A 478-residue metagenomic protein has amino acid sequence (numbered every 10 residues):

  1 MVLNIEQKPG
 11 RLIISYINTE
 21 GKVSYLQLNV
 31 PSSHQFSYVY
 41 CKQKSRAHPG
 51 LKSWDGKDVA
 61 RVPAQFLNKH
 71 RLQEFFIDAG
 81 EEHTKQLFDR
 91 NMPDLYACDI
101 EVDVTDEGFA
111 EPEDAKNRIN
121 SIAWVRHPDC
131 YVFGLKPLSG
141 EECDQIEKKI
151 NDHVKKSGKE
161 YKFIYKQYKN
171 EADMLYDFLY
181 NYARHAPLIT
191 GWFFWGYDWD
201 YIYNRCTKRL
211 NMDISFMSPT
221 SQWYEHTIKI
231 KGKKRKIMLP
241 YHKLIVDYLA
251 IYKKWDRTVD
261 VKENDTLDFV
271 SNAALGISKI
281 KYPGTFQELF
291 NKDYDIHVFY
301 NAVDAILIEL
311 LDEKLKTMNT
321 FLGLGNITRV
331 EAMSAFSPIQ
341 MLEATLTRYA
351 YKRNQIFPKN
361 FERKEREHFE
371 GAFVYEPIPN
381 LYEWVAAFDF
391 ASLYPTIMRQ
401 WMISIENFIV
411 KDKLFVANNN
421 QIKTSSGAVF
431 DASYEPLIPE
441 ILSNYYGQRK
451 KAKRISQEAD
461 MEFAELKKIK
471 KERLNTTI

Functional and structural regions predicted by a protein language model:
L3-Y40, D78, E82-L188: Conserved RNase H-like, two-metal-ion catalytic cores of nucleic-acid enzymes
C41-N91: Non-catalytic propeptide/linker segments at domain boundaries
F76, E81, L87-E107, I214-G232 (+2 more regions): Extended, Lys/Arg-enriched charged tracts that mediate electrostatic binding to polyanionic substrates
T105-G108, F133-G134, W199-D200, K254-D256 (+6 more regions): Short helix/loop capping segments that flank catalytic or ligand/cofactor-binding pockets
L135-K262: Conserved DEDDh/DEDDy metal-dependent 3′-5′ exonuclease domain
A183-T207, I245-Q340: Acidic, Mg2+-coordinating catalytic module of metal-dependent nucleases/exonucleases that use a two-metal-ion mechanism
T285-M402, A464, K470-I478: Common nucleic-acid-contacting/processivity interface regions adjacent to the catalytic cores of nucleic-acid enzymes
W384, F390-I478: Helical catalytic core of nucleic-acid polymerases
